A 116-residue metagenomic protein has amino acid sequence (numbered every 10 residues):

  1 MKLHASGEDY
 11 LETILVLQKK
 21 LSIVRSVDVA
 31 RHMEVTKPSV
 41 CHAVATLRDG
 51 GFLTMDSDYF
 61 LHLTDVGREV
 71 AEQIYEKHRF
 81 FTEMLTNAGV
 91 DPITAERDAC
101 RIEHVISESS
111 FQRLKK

Functional and structural regions predicted by a protein language model:
K2-V35: N-terminal helix-turn-helix DNA-binding core of bacterial DNA-binding proteins
S6-D9, R25, V66, K77 (+1 more regions): N-terminal positioning helix adjacent to the helix-turn-helix/winged-helix DNA-binding module
E12, H42, R97: DNA-binding alpha-helical recognition surfaces that contact promoter or target DNA
S26-S57: Canonical helix-turn-helix DNA-binding module
H32, V70, N87: Residues within the alpha-helical elements of helix-turn-helix
Y59-K77: Basic, amphipathic "hinge/linker" alpha-helix immediately C-terminal to the N-terminal HTH DNA-binding motif
R79-K116: Amphipathic alpha-helical dimerization/coiled-coil segments that flank or bridge DNA-binding/regulatory modules
